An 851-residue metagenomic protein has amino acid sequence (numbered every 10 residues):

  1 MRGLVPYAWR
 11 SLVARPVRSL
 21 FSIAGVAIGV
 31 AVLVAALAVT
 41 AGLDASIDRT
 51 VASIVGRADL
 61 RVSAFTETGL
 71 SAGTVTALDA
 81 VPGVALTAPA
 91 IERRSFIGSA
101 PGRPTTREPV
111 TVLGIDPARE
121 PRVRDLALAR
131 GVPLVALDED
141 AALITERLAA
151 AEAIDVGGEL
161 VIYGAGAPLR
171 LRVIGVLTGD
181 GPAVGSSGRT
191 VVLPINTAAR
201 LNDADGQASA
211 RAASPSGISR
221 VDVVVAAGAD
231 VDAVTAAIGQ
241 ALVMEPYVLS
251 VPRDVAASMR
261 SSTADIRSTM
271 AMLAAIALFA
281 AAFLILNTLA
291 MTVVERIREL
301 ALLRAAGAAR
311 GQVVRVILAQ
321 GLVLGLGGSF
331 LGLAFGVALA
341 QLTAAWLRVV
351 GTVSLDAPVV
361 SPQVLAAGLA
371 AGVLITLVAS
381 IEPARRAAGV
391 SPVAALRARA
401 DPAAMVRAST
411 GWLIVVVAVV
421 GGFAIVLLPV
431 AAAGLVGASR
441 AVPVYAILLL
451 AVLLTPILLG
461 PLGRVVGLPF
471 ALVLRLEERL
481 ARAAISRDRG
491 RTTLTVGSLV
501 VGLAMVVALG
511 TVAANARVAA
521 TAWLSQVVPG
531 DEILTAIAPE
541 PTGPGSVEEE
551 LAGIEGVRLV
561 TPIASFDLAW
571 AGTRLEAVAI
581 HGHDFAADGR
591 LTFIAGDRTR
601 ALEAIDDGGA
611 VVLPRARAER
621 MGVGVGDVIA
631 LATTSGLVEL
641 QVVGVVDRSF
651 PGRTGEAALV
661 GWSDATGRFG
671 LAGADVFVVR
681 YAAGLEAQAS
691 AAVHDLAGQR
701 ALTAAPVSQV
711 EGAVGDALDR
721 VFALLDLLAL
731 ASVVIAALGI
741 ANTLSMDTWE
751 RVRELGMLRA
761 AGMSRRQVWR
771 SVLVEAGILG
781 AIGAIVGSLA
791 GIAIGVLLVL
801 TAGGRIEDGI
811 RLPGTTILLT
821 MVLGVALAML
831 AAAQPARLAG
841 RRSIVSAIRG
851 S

Functional and structural regions predicted by a protein language model:
M1-W9, A14-F279, M291-V294, V349 (+4 more regions): Membrane transport/envelope proteins' first extracytoplasmic loop
R2, G389-M405, L838-S851: Short cytosolic juxtamembrane segments of multi-pass membrane proteins
R2, R10-F21, A237, D265-S268 (+6 more regions): Alpha-helical transmembrane segments, especially those used as permease/efflux helices and single-pass anchors
V13-R15, A274, A281-G325, P383 (+4 more regions): Interfacial "coupling" helices/loops that link adjacent transmembrane helices in transporter permeases
I28-A58, A72, A290, L339-V349 (+6 more regions): Alpha-helical transmembrane segments
G56, R61-V62, T66-L70, Y445 (+3 more regions): Juxtamembrane segments of multi-pass membrane proteins
V323-V353, V364-G389, A418-A432, I457-G467 (+3 more regions): Small-residue-rich transmembrane alpha-helices
T492, V496, P562, A674-R680 (+3 more regions): C-terminal transmembrane helical bundles of large multi-pass transporters and their helix-start/helix-kink determinants
